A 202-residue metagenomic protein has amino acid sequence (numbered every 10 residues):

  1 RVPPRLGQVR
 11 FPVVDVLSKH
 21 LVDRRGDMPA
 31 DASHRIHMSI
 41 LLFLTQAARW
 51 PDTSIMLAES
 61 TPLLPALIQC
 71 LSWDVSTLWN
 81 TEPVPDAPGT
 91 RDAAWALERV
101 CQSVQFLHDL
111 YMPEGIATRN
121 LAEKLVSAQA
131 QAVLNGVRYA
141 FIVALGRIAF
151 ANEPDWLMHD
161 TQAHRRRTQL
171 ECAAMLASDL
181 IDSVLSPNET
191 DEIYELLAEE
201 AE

Functional and structural regions predicted by a protein language model:
R1-E202: Extended alpha-helical scaffold regions
